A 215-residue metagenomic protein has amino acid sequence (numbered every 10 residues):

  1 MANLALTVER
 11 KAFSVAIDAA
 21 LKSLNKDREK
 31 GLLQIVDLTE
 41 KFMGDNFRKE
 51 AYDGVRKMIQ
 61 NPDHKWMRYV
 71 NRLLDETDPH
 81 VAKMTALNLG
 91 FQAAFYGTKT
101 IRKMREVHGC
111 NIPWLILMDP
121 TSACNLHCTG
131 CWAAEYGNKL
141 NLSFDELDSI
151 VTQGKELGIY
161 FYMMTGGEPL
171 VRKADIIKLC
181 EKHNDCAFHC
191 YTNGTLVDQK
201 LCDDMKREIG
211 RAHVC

Functional and structural regions predicted by a protein language model:
M1-R68: Auxiliary Fe-S-binding modules of radical SAM enzymes
H64-L117: N-terminal [4Fe-4S]-dependent radical SAM core
A86-F91, L115-A123, G130-W132, L170 (+1 more regions): Long, contiguous hydrophobic alpha-helical segments, chiefly transmembrane helices and signal peptides
M104-T129, Y160-M164: N-terminal pre-triad scaffold of radical SAM enzymes
L115, A134-F144, L157-R172, C180-V197 (+1 more regions): Core AdoMet radical
C124, L142-V151: Short cysteine/histidine-rich metal-coordination sites, predominantly Zn2+-binding motifs
D148-V151, I176-C180, C202: Generic structural signal for well-ordered alpha-helices, preferentially at hydrophobic/aromatic core positions
G154: Hydrophobic pocket-lining residues that define ligand/cofactor binding sites across diverse proteins
